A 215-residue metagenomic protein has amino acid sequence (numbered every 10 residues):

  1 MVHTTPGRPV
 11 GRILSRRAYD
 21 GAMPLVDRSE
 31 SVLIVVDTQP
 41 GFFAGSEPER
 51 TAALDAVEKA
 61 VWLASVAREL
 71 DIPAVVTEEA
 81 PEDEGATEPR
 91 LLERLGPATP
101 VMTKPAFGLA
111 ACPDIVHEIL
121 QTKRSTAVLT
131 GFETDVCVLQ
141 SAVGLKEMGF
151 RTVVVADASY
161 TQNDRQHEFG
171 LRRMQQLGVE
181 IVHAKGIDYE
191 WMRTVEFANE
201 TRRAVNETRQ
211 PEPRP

Functional and structural regions predicted by a protein language model:
P6-V10: Compositionally biased, low-complexity flexible segments
G11-V32, L70, E82-P215: Active-site-adjacent betaalpha module
S29, E47-V75: A short alpha/beta connector and helix-capping loop motif
V35-V36, P73-E79: Short beta-strand segments at enzyme active-site cores
P40-G45: Short acidic, Gly/Ser-rich segments with clustered Asp/Glu that frequently serve as metal-coordination loops in enzyme
L54-V57, P81-G85: Generic alpha-helical scaffold signal
